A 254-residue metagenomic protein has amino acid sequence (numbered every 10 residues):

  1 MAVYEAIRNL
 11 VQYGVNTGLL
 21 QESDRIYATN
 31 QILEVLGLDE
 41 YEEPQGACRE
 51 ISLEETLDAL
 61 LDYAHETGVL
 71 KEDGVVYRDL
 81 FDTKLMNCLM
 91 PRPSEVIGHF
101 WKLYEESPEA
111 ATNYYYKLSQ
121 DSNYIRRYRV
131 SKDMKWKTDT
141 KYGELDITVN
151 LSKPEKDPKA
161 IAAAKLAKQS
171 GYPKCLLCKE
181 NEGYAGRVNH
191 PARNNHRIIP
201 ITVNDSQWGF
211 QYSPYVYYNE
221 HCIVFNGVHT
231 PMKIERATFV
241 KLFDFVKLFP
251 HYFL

Functional and structural regions predicted by a protein language model:
M1-I234: Active-site microenvironments that recognize anionic phosphate/pyrophosphate groups
I234-H251: Long, well-ordered alpha-helical scaffolding segments within enzyme catalytic domains, especially pronounced
L254: Contiguous mid-protein beta-loop-alpha structural module that forms a pocket-lining wall or clamp of enzyme active
